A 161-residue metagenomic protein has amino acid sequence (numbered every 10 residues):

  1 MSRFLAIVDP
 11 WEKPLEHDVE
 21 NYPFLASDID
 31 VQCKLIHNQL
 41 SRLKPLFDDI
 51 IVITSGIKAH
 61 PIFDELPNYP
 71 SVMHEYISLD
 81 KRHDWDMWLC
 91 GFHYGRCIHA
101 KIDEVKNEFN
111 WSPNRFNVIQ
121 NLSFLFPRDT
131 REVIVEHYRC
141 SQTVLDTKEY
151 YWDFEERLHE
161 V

Functional and structural regions predicted by a protein language model:
S2-F4, W11-P14, R42-D49, G56-V161: Active-site-adjacent betaalpha module
L15-D30: Acidic/histidine-rich helix-loop elements that form or flank divalent-metal/phosphate-binding sites at the catalytic
D28-N38: Loop-to-helix element that buttresses phosphate recognition and phosphoryl-transfer chemistry
